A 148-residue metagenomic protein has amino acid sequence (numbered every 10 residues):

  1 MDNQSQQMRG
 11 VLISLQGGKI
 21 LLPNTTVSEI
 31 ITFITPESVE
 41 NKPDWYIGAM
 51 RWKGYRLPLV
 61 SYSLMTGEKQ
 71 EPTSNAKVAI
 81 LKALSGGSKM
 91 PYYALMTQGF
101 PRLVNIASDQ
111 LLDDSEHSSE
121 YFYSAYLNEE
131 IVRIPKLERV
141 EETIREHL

Functional and structural regions predicted by a protein language model:
M1-L148: An acidic, low-aromatic, low-complexity terminal/linker signal
